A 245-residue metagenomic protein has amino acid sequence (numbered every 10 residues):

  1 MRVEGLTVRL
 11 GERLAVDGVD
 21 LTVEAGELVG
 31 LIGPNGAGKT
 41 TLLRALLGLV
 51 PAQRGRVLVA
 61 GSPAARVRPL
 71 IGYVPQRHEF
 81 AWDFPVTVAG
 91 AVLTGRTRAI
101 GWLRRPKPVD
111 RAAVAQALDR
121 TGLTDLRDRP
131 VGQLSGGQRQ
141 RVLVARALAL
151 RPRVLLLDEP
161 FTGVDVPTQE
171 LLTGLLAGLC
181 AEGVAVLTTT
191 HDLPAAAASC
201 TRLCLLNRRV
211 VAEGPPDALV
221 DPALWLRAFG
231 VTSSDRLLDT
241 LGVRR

Functional and structural regions predicted by a protein language model:
I32-P34: The feature captures the beta-strand-to-loop junction immediately N-terminal to the Walker
A52-P69: Conserved ABC transporter NBD signature motif
P63, R208-A218: Conserved switch/coupling elements of ABC/ABC-like ATPase nucleotide-binding domains
P108-L126: Conserved ABC ATPase "signature" region
P130-L134, Q138: Conserved ABC ATPase signature
L155-E159: Catalytic Walker B motif of ABC-type/P-loop ATPase nucleotide-binding domains
D217, D221-R245: ABC ATPase nucleotide-binding domains
